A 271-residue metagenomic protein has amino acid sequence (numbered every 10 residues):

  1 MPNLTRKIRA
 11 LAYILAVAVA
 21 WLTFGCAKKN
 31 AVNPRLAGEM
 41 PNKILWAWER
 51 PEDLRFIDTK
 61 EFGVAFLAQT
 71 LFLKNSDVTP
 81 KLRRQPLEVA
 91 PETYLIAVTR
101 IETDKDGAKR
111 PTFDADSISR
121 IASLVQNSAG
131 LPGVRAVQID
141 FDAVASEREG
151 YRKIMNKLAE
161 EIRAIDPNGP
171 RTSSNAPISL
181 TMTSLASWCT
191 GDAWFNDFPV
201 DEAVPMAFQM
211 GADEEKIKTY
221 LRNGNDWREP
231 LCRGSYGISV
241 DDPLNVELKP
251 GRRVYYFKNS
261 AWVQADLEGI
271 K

Functional and structural regions predicted by a protein language model:
M1-P2, G25: Short, contiguous, well-ordered secondary-structure segments
N3-I14: Bacterial N-terminal signal peptides that target proteins for export
Y13-W21: Bacterial N-terminal signal peptides
T23-K271: Secreted glycan hydrolases and related glycan-binding modules that recognize and/or cleave
